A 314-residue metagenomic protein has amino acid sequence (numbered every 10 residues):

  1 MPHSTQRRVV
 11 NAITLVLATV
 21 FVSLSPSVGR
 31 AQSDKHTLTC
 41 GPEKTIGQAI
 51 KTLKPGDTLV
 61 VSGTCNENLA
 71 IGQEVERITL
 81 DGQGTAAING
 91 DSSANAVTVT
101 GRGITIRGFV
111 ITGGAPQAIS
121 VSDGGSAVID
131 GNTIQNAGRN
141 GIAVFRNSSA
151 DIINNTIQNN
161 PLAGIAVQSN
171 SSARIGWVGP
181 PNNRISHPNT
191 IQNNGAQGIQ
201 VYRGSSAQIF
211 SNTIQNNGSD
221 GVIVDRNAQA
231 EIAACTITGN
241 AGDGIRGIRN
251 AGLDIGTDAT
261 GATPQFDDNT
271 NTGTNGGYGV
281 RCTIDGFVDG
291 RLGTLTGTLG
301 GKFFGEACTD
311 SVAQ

Functional and structural regions predicted by a protein language model:
P2-T14: Bacterial N-terminal signal peptides that target proteins for export
A12-L24: Bacterial N-terminal signal peptides
G41-I50, P55-T79, Q83-S93: N-terminal extracellular ligand-recognition/capping segment immediately after the signal peptide
P42, E76-S120, N183-I191, G261-T270: Right-handed parallel beta-helix/beta-spiral solenoid domain characteristic of secreted/periplasmic
I50, N68-G72, N95-T100, Q117-D123 (+12 more regions): Glycine-rich beta-solenoid repeat tracts in large extracellular/virion proteins
I78-G82, I104-G108, S126-D130, S149-I153 (+8 more regions): All-beta strand scaffolds that present successive hydrophobic residues in beta-strands
I111, I119-V121, A127-I129, I134 (+12 more regions): Fold-core signature of tandem repeat domains
